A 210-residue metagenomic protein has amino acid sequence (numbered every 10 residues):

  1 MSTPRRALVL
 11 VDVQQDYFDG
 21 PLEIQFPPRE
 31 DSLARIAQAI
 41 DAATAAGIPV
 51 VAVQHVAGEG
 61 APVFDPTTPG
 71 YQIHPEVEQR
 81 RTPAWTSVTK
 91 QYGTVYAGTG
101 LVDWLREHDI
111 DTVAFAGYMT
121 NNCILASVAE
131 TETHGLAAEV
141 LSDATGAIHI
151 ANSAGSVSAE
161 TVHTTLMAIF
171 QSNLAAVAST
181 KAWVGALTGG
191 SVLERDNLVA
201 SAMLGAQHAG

Functional and structural regions predicted by a protein language model:
M1-A7, R35-T44, V63-G210: Active-site-adjacent betaalpha module
P4, L22-A52: A short alpha/beta connector and helix-capping loop motif
L8-V13: N-terminal nucleotide-binding beta1-loop-alpha1 segment
D16-D19, I148-I150: Short acidic/His/Gly/Ser-rich catalytic and metal-binding motifs that mark active-site loops of diverse hydrolases
D16-F18, A52-A57, E76-S87: Short, basic/glycine-rich phosphate-binding loops at helix/coil junctions that contact nucleotide phosphates
D19-P28, D111-A116: Surface-exposed cleft-lining segments at the edges of enzyme active sites
L22-R29, A61-F64, G155-S156: Short glycine-enriched, charge-decorated loop/helix-capping segments at active-site entrances that position
